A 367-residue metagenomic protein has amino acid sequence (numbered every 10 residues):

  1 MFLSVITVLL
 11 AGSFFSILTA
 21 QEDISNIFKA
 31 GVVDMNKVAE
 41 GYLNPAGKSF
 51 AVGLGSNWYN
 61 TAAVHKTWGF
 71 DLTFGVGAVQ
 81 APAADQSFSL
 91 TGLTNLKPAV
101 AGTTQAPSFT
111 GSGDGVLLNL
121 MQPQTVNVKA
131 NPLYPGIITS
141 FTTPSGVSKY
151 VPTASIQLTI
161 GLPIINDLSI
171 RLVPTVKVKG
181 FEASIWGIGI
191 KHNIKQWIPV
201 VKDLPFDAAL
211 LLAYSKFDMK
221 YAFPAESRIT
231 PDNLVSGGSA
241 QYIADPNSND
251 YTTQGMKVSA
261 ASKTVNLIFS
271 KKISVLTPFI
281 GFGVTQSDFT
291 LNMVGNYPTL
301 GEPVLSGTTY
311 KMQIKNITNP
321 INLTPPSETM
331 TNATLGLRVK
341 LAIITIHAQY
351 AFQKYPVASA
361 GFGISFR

Functional and structural regions predicted by a protein language model:
M1-I24: Bacterial Sec-dependent N-terminal signal peptides
L18-K129, D203: Outer-membrane beta-barrel biogenesis signature
L54, T61-A63, L72-F74, I156-L162 (+6 more regions): Residues on the lipid-exposed face of transmembrane beta-strands in outer-membrane beta-barrel proteins
N60-W68, A83, I165, G180 (+2 more regions): Short loop/turn motifs that connect adjacent beta-strands in outer-membrane beta-barrel proteins
V76-Q80, L172-V176, I194, L212-D218 (+5 more regions): Transmembrane beta-strands of outer-membrane beta-barrel pores
D85-S87, L117-L120, N127-S148, K177-A183 (+3 more regions): Extracellular/periplasm-exposed beta-strand and loop segments of Gram-negative cell-envelope proteins, dominated by
Q105, F279-R367: Outer membrane beta-barrel transmembrane domains
I165-I170, W197-V200, V275-P278, I343-A348 (+1 more regions): Repeated loop/turn-to-beta-strand initiation elements of outer-membrane beta-barrel proteins
